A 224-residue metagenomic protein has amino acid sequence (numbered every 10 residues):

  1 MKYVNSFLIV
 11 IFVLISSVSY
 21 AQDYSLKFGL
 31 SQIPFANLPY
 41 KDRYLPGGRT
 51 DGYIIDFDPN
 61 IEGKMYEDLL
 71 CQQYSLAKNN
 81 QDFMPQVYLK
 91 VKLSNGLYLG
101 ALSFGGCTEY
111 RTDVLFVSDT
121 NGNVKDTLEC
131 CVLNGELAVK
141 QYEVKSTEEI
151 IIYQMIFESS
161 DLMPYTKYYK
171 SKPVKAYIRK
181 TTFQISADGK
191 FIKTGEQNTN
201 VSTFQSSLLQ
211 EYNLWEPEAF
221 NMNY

Functional and structural regions predicted by a protein language model:
M1-G29: Bacterial Sec-dependent N-terminal signal peptides
Q22-V91, Q205-Y224: Terminal domain-start segments
E62, C107-R111, S171-I178: Short, solvent-exposed loop/turn segments at conserved positions within beta-propeller repeat blades
P85-L93, L115-V117, L137-K145, F183-Q184: Short, exposed beta-strand/loop patches in secreted or surface proteins that constitute
V91-C131: Mid-length scaffold segments of soluble, non-membrane domains
D126-N200, L209-Q210: Short aromatic loop motif centered on NTY/YTY
